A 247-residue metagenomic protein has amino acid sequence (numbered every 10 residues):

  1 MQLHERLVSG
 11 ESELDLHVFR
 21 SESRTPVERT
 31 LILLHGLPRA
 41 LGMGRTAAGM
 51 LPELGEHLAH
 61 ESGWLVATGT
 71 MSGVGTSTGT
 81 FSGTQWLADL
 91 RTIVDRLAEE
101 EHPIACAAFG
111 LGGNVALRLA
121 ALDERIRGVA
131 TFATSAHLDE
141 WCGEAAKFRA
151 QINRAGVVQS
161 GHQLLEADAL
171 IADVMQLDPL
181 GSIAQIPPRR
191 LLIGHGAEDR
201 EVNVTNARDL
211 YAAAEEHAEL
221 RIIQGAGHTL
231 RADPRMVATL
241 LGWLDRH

Functional and structural regions predicted by a protein language model:
M1-P26: N-terminal cap/lid segment of alpha/beta-hydrolase-fold proteins
R24-E61: Short, surface-exposed "cap/lid" segments of acyl-processing enzymes
M50, T80-E99: Alpha/beta-hydrolase active-site loop
E53-T76: Conserved alpha/beta-hydrolase
L122-E166: Hydrolase active-site cap/lid region
I186-P187, I193-H195, D199: Short beta-strand/loop motif that positions the catalytic acidic residue of the alpha/beta-hydrolase fold
R200-N206, R231: Conserved alpha/beta-hydrolase "acid-adjacent" motif
A226-V237: Catalytic histidine-centered segment of alpha/beta-hydrolase-like enzymes
